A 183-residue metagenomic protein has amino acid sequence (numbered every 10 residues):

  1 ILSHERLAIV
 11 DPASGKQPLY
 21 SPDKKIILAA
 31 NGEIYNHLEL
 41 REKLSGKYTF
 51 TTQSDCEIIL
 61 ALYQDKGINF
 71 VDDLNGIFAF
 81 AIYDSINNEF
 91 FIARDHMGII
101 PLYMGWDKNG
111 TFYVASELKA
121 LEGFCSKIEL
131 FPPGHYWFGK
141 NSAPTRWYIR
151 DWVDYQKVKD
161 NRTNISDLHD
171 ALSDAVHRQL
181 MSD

Functional and structural regions predicted by a protein language model:
I1-D183: Cysteine-centered catalytic environments shared across enzyme families
